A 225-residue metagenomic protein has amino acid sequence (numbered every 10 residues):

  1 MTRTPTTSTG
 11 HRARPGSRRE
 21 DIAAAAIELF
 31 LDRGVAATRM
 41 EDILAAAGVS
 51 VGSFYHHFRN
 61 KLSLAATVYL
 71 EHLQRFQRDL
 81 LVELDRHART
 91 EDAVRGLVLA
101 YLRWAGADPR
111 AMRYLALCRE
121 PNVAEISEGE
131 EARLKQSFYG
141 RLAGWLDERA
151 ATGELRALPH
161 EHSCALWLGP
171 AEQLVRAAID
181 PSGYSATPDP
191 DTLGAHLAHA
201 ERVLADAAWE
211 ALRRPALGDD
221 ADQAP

Functional and structural regions predicted by a protein language model:
M1-S17, Y184-T187, D191, A216-P225: N-terminal intrinsically disordered/low-complexity leader segments
R18-D21, L29-S63, T67: Helix-turn-helix
D32-A36, H87, D108, T152: Short coil/turn segments at alpha/beta junctions that flank glycine-rich nucleotide-binding fingerprints
T67, L81-R110, S163-W167, E201 (+1 more regions): Hydrophobic alpha-helical connector segments
Q74-Q77, E125-T152, E161-A165, G169 (+2 more regions): Amphipathic alpha-helical packing segments from all-alpha helical-bundle domains
V82-H87, Q136-W167, P181-P188, L212-D220: Hydrophobic alpha-helical bundle segments that form small-molecule/ligand-binding pockets
G106-I126, R176-Y184: Amphipathic alpha-helical segments used for helix-helix packing
